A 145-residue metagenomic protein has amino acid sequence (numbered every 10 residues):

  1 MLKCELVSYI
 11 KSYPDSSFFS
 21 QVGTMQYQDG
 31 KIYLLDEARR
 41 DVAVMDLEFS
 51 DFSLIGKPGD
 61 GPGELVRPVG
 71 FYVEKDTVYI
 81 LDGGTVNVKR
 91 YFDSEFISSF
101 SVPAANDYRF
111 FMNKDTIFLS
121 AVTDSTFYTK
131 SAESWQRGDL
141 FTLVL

Functional and structural regions predicted by a protein language model:
M1-L145: Eukaryotic scaffold repeat domains enriched in small/polar residues
